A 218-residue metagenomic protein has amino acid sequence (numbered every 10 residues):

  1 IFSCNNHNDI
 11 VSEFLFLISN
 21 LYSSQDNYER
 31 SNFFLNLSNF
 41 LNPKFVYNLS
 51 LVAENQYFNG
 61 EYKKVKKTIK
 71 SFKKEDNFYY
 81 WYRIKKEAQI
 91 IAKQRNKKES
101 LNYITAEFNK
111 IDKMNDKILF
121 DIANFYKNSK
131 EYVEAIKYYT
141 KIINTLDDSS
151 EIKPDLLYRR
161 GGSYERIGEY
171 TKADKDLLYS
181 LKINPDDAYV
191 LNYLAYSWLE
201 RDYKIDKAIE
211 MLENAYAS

Functional and structural regions predicted by a protein language model:
F2-F14, D147-S150: TPR-adjacent "capping" and linker segments in tetratricopeptide-repeat scaffold/adaptor proteins
F14, N48, Y82-R83, I118 (+3 more regions): TPR alpha-solenoid repeat register
N20, E54, Q89, N124 (+2 more regions): Residue-level recognition of tetratricopeptide repeat
Q25, N59, Q94-R95, S129 (+2 more regions): Structural motif corresponding to the intra-repeat A-B loop/turn of tetratricopeptide repeats
L35, I69, I104-T105, Y139 (+2 more regions): Hydrophobic/aromatic packing residues within the alpha-helices of TPR/SEL1-like helical repeat arrays
P43, N77-F78, D112-K113, D147 (+2 more regions): Short coil turns that delineate tetratricopeptide repeat
